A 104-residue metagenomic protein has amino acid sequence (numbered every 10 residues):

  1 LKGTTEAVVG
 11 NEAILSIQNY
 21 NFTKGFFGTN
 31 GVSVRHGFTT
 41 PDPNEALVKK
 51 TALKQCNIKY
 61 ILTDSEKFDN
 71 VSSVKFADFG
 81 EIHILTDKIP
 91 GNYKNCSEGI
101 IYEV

Functional and structural regions predicted by a protein language model:
L1-V104: Conserved phosphate- and dinucleotide-binding cores of soluble alpha/beta proteins, encompassing both enzyme active
